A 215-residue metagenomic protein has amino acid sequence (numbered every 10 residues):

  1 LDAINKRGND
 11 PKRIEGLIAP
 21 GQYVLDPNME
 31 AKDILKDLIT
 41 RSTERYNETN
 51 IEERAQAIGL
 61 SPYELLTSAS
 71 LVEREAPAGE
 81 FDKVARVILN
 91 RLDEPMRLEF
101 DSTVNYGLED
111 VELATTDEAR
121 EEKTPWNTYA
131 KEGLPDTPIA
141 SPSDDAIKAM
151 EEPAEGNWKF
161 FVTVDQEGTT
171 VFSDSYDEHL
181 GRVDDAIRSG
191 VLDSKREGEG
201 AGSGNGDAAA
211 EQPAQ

Functional and structural regions predicted by a protein language model:
D2-Q215: Bacterial extracytoplasmic/cell-wall-associated proteins, especially those involved in peptidoglycan
